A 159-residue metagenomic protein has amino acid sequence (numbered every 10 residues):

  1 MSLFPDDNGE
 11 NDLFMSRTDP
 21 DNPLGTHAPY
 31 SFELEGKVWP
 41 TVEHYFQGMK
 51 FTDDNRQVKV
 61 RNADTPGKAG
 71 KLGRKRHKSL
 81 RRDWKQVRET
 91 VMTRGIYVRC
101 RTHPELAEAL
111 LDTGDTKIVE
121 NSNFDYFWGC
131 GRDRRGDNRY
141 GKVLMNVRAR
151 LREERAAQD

Functional and structural regions predicted by a protein language model:
M1-D159: Charged, low-complexity intrinsically disordered segments
